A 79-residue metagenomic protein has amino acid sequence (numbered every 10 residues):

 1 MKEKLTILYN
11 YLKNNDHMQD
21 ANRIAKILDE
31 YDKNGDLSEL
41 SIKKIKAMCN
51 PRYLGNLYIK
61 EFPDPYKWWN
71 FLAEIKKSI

Functional and structural regions predicted by a protein language model:
M1-A25, L72-K76: Short terminal alpha-helical segments
M1-L5, D29-L40, I75-I79: Solvent-exposed, well-ordered amphipathic alpha-helical segments that flank/support binding or catalytic loops
N14-N56: Amphipathic alpha-helical interaction modules
K44-I79: Amphipathic alpha-helical binding modules
